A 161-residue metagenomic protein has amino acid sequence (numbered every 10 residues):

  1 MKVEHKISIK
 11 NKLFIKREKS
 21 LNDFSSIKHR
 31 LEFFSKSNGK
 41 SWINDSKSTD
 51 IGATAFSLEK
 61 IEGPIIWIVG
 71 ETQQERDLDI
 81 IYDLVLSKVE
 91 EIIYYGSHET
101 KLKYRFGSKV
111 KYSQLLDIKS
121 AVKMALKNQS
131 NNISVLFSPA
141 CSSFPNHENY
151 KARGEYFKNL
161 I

Functional and structural regions predicted by a protein language model:
M1-K88: Nucleotide phosphate-binding/pyrophosphate-handling subdomain across enzymes that bind or process nucleotide phosphates
F14, I51, L78, E99 (+2 more regions): Residues at or immediately preceding the N-termini of alpha-helices
K60, P64, Y104-K109, K158-N159: Short helix-loop-beta junction
D79-I133: C-terminal helical cap/extension that packs against the catalytic core of soluble nucleotide-cofactor enzymes
V135-A140: Short beta-strands and strand-loop turn motifs
S143-N146: A short acidic, helix-capping loop that chelates divalent metal ions and anchors anionic groups
Y150, N159-I161: Active-site/ligand-binding-proximal alpha/beta "capping" segment
